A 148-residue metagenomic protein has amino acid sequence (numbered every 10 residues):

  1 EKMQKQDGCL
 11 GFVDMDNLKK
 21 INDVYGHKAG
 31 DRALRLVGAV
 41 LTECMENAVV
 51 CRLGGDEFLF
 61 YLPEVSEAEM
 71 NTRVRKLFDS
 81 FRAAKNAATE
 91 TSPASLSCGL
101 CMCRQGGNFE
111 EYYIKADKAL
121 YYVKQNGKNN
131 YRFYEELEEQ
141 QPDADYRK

Functional and structural regions predicted by a protein language model:
E1-C9, D16-E43, C51-G55, L59-P63 (+3 more regions): Conserved long alpha-helical elements within nucleotide-processing catalytic cores of c-di-GMP signaling and class III
Q6, E46, E90-A94, G127-N129: Residue-level signal for beta-strand positions within conserved beta-sheet cores that form or flank
G8-G11, A144-K148: Active-site core of bacterial EAL-family cyclic-dinucleotide phosphodiesterase domains
L10, F58, L96-L100: A structural signal for short, well-ordered beta-strand segments
K28, N47-A48, A84, N130: Secondary-structure boundary/capping positions in well-ordered alpha/beta enzyme cores
A29, E69, E90, N108 (+1 more regions): Conserved acidic
V50, K76, S97-N126, R132-R147: Cyclic nucleotide signaling catalytic output domains
R52-L53, M70, D79-S97, K124: Catalytic core regions of nucleotide second-messenger enzymes
